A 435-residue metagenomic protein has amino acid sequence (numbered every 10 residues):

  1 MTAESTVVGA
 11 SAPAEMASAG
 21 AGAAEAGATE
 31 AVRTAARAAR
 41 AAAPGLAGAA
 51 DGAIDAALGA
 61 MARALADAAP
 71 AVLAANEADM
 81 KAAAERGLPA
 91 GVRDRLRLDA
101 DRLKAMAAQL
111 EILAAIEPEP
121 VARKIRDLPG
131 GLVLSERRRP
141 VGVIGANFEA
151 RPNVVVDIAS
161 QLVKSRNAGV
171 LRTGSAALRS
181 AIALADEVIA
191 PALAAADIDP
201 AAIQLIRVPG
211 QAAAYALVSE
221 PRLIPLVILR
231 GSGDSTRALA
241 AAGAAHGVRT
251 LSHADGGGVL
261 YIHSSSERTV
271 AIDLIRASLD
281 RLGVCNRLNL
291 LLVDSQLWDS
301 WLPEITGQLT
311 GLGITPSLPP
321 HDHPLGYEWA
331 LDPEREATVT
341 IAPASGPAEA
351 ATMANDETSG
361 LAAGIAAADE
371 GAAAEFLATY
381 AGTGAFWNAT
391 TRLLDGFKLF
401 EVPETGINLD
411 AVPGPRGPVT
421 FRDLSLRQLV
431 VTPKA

Functional and structural regions predicted by a protein language model:
M1-V133, Q161: N-terminal Rossmann-like NAD(P)+-binding subdomain of aldehyde/semialdehyde dehydrogenases
T2-G9, T29-A41, A368-A435: C-terminal segments
G9, G20, A26, E30 (+4 more regions): ALDH superfamily catalytic-core signature
R95, D99, I112, P129 (+2 more regions): A structured beta-alpha segment of the ubiquitous adenosine-cofactor-binding alpha/beta core
G130-D157: Glycine-rich active-site/cofactor-binding loop and its immediate structural neighborhood
G169-R172, R249-S252, L260, A363-A366 (+1 more regions): Short hydrophobic alpha-helical runs that function as membrane-insertion/retention elements
L292-T390, D395-F397, E401: NAD(P)-dependent aldehyde/semialdehyde dehydrogenase
